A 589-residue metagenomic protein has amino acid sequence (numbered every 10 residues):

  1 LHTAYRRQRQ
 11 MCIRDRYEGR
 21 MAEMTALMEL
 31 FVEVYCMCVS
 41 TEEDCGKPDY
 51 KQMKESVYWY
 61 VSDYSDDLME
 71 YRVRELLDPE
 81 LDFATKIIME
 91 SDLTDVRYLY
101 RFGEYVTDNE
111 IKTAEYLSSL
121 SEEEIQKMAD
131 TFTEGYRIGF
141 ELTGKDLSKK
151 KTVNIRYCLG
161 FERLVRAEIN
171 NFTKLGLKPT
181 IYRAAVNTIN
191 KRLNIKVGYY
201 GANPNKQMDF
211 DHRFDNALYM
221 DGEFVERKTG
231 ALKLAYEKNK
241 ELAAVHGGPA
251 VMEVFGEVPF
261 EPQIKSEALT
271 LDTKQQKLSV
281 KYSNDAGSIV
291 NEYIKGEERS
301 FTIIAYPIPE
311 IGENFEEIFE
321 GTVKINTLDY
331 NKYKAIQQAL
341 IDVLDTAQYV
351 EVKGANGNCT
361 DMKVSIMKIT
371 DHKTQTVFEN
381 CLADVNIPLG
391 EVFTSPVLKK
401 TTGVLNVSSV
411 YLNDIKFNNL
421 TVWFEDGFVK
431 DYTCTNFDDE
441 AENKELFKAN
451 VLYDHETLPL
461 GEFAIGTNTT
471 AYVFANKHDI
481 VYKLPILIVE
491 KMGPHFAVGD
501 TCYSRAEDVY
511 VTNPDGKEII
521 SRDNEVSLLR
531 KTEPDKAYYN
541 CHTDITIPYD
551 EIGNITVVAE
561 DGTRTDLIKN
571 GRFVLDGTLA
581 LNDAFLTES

Functional and structural regions predicted by a protein language model:
H2-R9, I13: Single conserved hydrophobic/aromatic residue that forms the stacking wall/gate of nucleotide- or nucleobase-binding
Y58-K127: Helix-enriched interaction subdomains in cytosolic or periplasmic regions, typified by TIR/SEFIR signaling/NADase cores
E122-E123, T133-Y157, I169, P179-E267: Acidic low-complexity segments
N239-C381: Conserved, well-structured core segments that form the ligand-binding/active-site neighborhood of functional domains
A383-N419: Conserved AWS/pre-SET-to-SET junction and N-terminal core of the SET lysine methyltransferase domain, specifically
F417-C434: Active-site and channel-lining beta-strand-loop segments that bind or position nucleotide-derived/phosphorylated
Y432-Y503, E507: Dual-mode signal for accessory low-complexity, basic/Gly-rich regions
D515-S589: Extended hydrophobic packing segments that form well-structured cores
